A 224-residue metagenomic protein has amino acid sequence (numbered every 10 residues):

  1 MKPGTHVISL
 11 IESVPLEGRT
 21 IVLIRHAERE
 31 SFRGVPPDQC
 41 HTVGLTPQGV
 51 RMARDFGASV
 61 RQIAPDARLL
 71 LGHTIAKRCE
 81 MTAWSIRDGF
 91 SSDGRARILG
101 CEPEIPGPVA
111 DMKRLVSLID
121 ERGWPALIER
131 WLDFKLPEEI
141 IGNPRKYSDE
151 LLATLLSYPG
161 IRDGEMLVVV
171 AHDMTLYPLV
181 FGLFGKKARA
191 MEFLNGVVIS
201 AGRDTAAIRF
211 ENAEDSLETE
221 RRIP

Functional and structural regions predicted by a protein language model:
M1-E17, E104-L118, R162-E165, T175-P224: Acidic, low-complexity terminal tails and accessory targeting/binding regions of phosphate-metabolizing enzymes
M1-I98, E139, R189-V197, A201 (+1 more regions): Active-site-proximal alpha-helix that buttresses catalytic centers in soluble enzyme cores
I21, G164-V170: Residue-level preference for the first positions of well-ordered beta-strands
H26-A27, H172-M174: Active-site metal-binding loops of divalent metal-dependent hydrolases
E30-G34, Q39, V43-G44, S85-A153: Phosphate-handling substructures
I63-D66, Y158-G164: Glycine-rich phosphate-binding loop signature in dinucleotide/nucleotide-binding domains
I75-C79, E104, A171-H172: Short, conserved alpha-helical segments within structured domains
L156-S157, A171: A cross-taxonomic marker for long C-terminal extensions/tails that follow the last structured domain
